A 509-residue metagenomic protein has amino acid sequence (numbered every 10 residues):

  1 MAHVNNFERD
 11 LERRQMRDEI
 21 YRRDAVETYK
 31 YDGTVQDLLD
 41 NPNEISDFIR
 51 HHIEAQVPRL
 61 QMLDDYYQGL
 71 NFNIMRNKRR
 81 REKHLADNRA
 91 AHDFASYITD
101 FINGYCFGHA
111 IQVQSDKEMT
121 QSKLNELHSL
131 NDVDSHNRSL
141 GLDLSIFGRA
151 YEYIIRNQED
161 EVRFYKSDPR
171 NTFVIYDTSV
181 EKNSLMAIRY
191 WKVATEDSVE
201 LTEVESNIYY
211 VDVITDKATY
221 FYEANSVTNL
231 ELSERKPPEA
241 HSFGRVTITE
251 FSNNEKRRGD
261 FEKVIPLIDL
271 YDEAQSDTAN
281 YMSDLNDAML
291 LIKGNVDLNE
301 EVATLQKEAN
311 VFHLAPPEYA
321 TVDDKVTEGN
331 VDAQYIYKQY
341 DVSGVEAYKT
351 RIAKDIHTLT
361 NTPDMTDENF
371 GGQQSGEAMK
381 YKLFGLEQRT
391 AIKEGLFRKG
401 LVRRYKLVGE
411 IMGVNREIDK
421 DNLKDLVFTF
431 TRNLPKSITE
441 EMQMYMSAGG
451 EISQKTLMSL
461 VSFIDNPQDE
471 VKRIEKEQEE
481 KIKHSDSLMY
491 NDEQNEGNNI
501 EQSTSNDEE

Functional and structural regions predicted by a protein language model:
M1-R14, D272, S276-N286, L290 (+2 more regions): Glycine- and charge-rich intrinsically disordered segments
M1-Y165, E509: Extended, helix-rich architectural segments
L70, Y105, H109, L130-R138 (+11 more regions): Short secondary-structure junctions and interdomain/linker hinges
D116-T120, H128-H136, L144, K263 (+5 more regions): Short amphipathic alpha-helical segments
S122-K123, V331-Q334, L383: A short, surface-exposed helix-loop junction/capping segment
R138-G141, S145, R149-R258: Extended, regular secondary-structure scaffolds
E234-A378: Extended, charged amphipathic alpha-helical segments
T304-T327, Y340, G344-A347, R351-E509: C-terminal helix-loop subdomains that flank or include functional centers
